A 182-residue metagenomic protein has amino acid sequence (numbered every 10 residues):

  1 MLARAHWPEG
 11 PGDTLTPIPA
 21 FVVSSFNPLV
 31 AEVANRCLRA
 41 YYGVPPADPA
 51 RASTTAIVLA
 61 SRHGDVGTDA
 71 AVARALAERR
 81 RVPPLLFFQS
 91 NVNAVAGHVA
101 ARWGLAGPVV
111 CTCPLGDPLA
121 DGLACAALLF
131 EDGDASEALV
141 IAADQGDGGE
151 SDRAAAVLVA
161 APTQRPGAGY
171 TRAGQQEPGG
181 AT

Functional and structural regions predicted by a protein language model:
M1-A124, L128-A135, L139-T182: Conserved "HGTGT" condensation-loop signature of ketosynthase/thiolase-family condensing enzymes that catalyze
